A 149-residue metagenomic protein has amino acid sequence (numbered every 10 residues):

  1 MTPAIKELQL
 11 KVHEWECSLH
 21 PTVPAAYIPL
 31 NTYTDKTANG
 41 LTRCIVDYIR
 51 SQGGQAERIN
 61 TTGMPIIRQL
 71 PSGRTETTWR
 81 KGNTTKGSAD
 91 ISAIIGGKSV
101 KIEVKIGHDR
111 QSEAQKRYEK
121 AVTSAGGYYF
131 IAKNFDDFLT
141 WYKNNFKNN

Functional and structural regions predicted by a protein language model:
M1-N149: Catalytic phosphate/metal-binding cores of nucleic-acid and nucleotide-processing enzymes, i.e., regions that mediate
